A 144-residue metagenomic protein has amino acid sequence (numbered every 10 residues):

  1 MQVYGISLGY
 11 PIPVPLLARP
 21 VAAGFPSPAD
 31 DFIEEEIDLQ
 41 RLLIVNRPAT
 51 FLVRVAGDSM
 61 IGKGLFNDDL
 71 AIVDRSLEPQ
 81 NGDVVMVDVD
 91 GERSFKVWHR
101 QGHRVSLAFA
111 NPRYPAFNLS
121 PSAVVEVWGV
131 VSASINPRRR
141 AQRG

Functional and structural regions predicted by a protein language model:
M1-I61, E92-R93, R100, R104 (+4 more regions): Short, positionally conserved secondary-structure boundary motifs
K63-F66: A short glycine-leucine-enriched loop at secondary-structure breakpoints that most characteristically corresponds
D68-D69, D83: Structural motif
S76-P79, G91-R93: Short, charged beta-turn/beta-strand-edge "cap" motif at the junction between a beta-strand and an adjacent loop
D83-V85, F95-R100: Short beta-strand-centered aromatic/proline hotspots
S106-P112: Catalytic Cys-His active-site segments of thiol-dependent hydrolases/isopeptidases
